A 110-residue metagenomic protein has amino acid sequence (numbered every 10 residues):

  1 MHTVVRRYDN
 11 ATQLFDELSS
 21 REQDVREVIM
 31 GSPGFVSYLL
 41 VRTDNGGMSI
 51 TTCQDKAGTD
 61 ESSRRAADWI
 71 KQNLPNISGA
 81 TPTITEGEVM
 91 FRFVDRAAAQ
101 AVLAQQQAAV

Functional and structural regions predicted by a protein language model:
M1-M48, Q54-D68, P75-V110: Short S/T/G/P-rich N-terminal loop/turn motif that feeds into the first structured element of a domain
